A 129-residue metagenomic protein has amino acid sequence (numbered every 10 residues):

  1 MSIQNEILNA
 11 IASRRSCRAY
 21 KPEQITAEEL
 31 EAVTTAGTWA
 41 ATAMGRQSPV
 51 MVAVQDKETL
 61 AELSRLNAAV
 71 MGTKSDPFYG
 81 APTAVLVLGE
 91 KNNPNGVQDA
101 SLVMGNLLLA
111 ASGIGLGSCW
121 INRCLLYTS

Functional and structural regions predicted by a protein language model:
M1-T83: N-terminal amphipathic, basic helical "cap/leader" segment at the start of enzyme domains
R15, G89-K91: Short, histidine-centered active-site or binding-site loop motifs used for metal coordination, general acid-base
A84-L88: Active-site-flanking beta-strand signature of metal-NTP-handling nucleotidyl enzymes and homologous cyclase-like
N92-Q98: Short pre-catalytic strand/loop immediately N-terminal to key active-site residues, enriched for Gly-Thr
S101-V103: Charged helix-capping and loop-helix junction motifs
L109-G113: Short hydrophobic alpha-helices that are characteristic scaffold elements of the AMP-binding
I114-R123: Glycine-rich phosphate/pyrophosphate-binding loops and their adjacent beta-strand/loop elements at enzyme active sites
Y127-T128: Conserved small/polar residues in nucleotide/adenosyl-binding loops
